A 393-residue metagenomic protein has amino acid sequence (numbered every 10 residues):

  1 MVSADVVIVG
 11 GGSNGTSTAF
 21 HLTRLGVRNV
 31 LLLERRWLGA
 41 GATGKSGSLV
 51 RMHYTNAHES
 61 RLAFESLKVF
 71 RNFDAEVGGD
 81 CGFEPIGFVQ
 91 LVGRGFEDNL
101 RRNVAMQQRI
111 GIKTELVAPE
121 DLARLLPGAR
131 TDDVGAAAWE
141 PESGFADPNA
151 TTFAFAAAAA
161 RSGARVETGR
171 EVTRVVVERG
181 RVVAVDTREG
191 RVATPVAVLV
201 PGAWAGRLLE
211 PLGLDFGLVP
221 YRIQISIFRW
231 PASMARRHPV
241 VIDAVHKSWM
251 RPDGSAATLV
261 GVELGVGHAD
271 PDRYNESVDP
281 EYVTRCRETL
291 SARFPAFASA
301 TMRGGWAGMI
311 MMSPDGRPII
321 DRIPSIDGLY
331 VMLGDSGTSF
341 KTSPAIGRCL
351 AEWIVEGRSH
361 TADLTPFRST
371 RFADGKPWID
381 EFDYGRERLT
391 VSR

Functional and structural regions predicted by a protein language model:
M1-N14, L31: Beta1/beta-strand and adjacent pyrophosphate-binding region of the FAD-binding site in flavoprotein oxidoreductases
T23-T43: Glycine-rich FAD pyrophosphate-binding loop
S48-L125, K247-W249, L290: Dinucleotide-binding Rossmann-like beta1-alpha1 core, especially the glycine-rich loop that anchors the ADP
R61-L62, Q90-N99, W139-A157, N275-Y282: Short beta-strand to alpha-helix junction loop
W139-P195: Helical element adjacent to the flavin cofactor pocket in flavoenzyme catalytic cores
R191-R237: Central helical "cap/lid" subdomain
D215-G217, R229-L329: Active-site lid/adjacent beta-loop-alpha segment flanking the redox-cofactor pocket in flavoenzymes
E288-R393: C-terminal catalytic lobe of FAD-dependent flavoproteins
